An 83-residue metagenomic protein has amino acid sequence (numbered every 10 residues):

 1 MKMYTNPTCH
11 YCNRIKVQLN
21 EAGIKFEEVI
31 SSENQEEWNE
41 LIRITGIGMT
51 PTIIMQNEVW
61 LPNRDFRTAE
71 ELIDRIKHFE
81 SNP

Functional and structural regions predicted by a protein language model:
M1-I24: Local sequence-structure signature of Cys/Sec-based thiol-disulfide redox active-site neighborhoods
T5, S31, P62: Active-site-adjacent beta-strand anchor residues
H10, E36, R67: Short alpha-helical
A22-G23, T45-M49, L72: Short, low-complexity, polar/charged sequence segments that are solvent-exposed and flexible
F26-E28: Conserved beta-strand scaffold positions in the cores of enzyme catalytic domains, especially in NTP/NDP-utilizing
I30-G48, I76-H78, N82: Thioredoxin-like thiol-disulfide oxidoreductase module
T52: ATP-grasp fold ATP-binding core
M55-P83: Non-catalytic, surface beta->alpha helical segment in thiol-disulfide oxidoreductase systems
